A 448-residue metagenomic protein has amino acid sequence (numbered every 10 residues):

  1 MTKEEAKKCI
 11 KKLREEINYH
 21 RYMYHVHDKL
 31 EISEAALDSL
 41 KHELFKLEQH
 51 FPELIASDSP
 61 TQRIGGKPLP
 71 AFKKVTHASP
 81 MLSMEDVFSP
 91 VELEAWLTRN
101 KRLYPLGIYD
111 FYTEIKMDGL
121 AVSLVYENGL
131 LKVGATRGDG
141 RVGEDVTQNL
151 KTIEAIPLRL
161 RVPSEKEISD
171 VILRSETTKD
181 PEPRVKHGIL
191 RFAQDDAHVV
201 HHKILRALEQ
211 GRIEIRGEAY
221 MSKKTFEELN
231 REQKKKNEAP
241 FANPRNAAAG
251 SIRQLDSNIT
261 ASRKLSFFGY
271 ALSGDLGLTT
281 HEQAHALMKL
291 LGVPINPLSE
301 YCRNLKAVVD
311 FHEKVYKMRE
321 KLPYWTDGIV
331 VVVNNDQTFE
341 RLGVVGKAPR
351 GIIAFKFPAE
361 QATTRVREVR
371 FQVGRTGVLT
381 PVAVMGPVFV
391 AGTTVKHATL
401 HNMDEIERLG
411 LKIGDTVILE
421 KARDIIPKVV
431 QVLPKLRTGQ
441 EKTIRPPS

Functional and structural regions predicted by a protein language model:
M1-I172, F192-S448: RNA/tRNA-interacting regions in translation and RNA-turnover enzymes
S169-R174, P181-K186, L190: N-terminal basic, low-structured, amphipathic or hydrophobic segments
D180-P181, D196: Compositionally biased non-globular segments, especially hydrophobic aliphatic-rich helices of signal peptides
